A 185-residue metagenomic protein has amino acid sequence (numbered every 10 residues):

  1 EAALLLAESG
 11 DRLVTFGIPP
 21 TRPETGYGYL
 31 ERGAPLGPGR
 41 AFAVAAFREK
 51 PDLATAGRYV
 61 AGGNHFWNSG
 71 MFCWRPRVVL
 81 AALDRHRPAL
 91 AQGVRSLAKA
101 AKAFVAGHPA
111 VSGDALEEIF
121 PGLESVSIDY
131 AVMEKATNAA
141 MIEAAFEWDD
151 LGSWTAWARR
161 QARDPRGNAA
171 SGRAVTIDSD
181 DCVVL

Functional and structural regions predicted by a protein language model:
E1-F120, A140: Conserved core of the sugar-phosphate nucleotidyltransferase
W74-L185: Left-handed beta-helix
